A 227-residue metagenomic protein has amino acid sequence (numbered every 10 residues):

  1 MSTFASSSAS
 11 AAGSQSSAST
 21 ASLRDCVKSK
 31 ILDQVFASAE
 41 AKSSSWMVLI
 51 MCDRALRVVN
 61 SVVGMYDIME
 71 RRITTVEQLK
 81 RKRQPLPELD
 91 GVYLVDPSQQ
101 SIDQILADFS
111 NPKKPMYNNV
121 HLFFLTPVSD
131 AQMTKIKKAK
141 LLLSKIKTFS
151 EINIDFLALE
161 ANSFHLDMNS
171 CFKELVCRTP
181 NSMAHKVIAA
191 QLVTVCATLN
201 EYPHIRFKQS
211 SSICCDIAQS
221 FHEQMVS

Functional and structural regions predicted by a protein language model:
M1-S227: Extended, well-folded catalytic/binding cores that form a central cleft or groove in large enzyme and scaffold domains
